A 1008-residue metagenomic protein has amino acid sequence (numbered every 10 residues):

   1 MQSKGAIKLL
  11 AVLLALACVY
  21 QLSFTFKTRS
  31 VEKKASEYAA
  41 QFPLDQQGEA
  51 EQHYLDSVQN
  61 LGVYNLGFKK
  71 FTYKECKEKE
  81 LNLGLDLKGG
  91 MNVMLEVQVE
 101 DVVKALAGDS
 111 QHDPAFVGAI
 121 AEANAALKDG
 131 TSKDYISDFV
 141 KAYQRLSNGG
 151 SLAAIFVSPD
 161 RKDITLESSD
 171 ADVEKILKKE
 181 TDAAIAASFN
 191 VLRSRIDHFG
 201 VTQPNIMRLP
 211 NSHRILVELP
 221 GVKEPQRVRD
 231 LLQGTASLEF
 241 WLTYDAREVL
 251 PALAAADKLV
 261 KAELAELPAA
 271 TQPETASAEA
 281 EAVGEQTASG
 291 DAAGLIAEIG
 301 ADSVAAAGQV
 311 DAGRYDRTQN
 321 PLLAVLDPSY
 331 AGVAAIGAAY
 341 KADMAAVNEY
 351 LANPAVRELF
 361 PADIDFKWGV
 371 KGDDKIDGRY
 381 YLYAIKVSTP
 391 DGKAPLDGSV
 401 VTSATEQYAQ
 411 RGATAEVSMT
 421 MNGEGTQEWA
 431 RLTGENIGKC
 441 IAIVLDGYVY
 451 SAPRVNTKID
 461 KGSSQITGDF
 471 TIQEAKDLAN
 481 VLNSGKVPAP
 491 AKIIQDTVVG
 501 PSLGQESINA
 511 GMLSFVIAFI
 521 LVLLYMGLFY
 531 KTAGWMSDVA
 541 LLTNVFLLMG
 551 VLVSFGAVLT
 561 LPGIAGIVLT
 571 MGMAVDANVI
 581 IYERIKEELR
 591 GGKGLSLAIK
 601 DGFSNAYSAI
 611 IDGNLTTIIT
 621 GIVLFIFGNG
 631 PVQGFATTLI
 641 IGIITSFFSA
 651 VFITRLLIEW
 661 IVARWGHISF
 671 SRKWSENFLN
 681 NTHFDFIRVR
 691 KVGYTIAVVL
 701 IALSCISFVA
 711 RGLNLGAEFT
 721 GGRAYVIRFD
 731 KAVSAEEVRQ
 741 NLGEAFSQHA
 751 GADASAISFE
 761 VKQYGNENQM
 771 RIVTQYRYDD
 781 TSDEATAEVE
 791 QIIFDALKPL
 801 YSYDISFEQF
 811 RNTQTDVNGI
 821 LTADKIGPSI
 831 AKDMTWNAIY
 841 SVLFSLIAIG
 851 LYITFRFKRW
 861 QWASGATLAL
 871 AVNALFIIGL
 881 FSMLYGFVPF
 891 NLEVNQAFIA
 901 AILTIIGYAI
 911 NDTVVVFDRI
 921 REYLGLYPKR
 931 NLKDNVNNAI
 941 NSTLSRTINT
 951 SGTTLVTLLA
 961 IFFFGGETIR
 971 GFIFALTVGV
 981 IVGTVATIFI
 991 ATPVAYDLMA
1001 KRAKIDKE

Functional and structural regions predicted by a protein language model:
M1-C18, F24-K77, L81, K104-T131 (+8 more regions): Interfacial helix-loop-helix hairpins and adjacent transmembrane helices of multi-pass alpha-helical membrane proteins
Q2, K8, V12, T543 (+5 more regions): Hydrophobic alpha-helical transmembrane segments of membrane transport and translocation systems, primarily multi-pass
S3-K4, V417-S418, N422-A442, Q505 (+4 more regions): Interfacial segments of transmembrane alpha-helices in multi-pass membrane proteins
V12-A15, W535-G556, I567-A574, F635-A650 (+3 more regions): Small-residue-enriched core segments of transmembrane alpha-helices in multipass membrane transport and channel
V19-V31, P43-D45, A50-K70, E75-D446 (+4 more regions): Non-transmembrane, solvent-exposed regions of membrane trafficking/translocation machinery
L192, S502-V522, L541-L542, M573 (+11 more regions): Pore- and gate-forming transmembrane helices of large, multi-pass membrane proteins
E218, K461-Q465, Q473-I517, I792 (+1 more regions): Juxtamembrane "pre-transmembrane" interface segments
G572-T616, L657-H667, S882, V888-T950 (+2 more regions): Cytosolic juxtamembrane regions of multi-pass inner-membrane proteins
